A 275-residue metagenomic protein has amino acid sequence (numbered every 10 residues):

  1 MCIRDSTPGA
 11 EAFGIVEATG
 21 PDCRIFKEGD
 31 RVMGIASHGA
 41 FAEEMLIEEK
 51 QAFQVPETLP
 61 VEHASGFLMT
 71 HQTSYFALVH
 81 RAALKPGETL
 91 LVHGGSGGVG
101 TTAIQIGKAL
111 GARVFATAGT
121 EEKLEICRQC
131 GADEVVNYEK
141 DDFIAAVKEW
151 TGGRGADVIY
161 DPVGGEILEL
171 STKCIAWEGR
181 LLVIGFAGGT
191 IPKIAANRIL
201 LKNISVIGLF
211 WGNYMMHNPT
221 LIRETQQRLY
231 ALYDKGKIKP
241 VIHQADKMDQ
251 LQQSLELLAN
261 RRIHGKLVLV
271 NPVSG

Functional and structural regions predicted by a protein language model:
R4-G39: Glycine-rich beta-strand-centered segment in the early N-terminal region that forms part of a ligand/cofactor-binding
K27, E57-P60, A83-T89, G153-R154: Short helix-loop-beta connector
R31, T89, R113, G179-R180 (+1 more regions): Short glycine-centered segments of the SAM/dcSAM-binding site in methyltransferase folds
M33, L91, I159-Y160: N-terminal Rossmann-like NAD(P) cofactor-binding module of classical short-chain dehydrogenase/reductase
A36-E49: A structural motif shared across PLP-dependent enzymes of the aminotransferase-like
S65-K140: Mid-domain Rossmann-like dinucleotide-binding core that forms the NAD(H)/NADP(H) cofactor-binding site
A118-E121, E166-I238, I263, V270-G275: Glycine-rich phosphate-binding loop and adjacent beta-alpha segment of Rossmann(oid) nucleotide-cofactor-binding
F143-G153: Short amphipathic alpha-helix with an adjacent loop that forms part of the alpha/beta core around
